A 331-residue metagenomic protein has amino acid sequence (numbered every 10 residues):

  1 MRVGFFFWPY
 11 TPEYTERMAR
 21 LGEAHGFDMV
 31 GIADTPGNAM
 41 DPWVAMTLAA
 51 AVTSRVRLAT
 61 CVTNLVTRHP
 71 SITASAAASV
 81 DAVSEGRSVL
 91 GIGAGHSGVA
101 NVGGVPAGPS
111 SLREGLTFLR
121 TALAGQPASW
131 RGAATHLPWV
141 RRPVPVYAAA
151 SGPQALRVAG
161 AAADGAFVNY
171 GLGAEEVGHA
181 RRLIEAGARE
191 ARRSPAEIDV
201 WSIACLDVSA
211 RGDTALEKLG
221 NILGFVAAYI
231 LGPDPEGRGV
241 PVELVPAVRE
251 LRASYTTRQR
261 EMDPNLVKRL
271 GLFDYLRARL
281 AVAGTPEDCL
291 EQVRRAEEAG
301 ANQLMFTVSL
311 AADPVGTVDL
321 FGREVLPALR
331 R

Functional and structural regions predicted by a protein language model:
M1-C61, V144: N-terminal beta1-alpha1-beta2 module of alpha/beta enzyme domains
M1-E13, T63-S71, V140-S151, L206-S209 (+1 more regions): Active-site mouth loops of central-metabolism enzymes
V3-F7, V30-I32, R57-C61, S88-I92 (+4 more regions): Hydrophobic faces of well-ordered beta-strands that scaffold small-molecule active sites in alpha/beta enzyme cores
Y10-G22, T73-A76, A148-V158, L219 (+1 more regions): Short, acidic/polar
G26, A49, V80, L119 (+7 more regions): Conserved, mostly hydrophobic/aromatic
M29-V52, N64, H96-V99, Y170-A174 (+2 more regions): Glycine-rich, proline-tolerant flexible connector loops at the mouths of alpha/beta enzymes
W43-T63, T67, F118, A122 (+2 more regions): Alpha-helix-loop-beta-strand connector modules within alpha/beta enzyme cores
V105-L137, V177-E298: An alpha-helical appendage that flanks or caps ligand/catalytic pockets
